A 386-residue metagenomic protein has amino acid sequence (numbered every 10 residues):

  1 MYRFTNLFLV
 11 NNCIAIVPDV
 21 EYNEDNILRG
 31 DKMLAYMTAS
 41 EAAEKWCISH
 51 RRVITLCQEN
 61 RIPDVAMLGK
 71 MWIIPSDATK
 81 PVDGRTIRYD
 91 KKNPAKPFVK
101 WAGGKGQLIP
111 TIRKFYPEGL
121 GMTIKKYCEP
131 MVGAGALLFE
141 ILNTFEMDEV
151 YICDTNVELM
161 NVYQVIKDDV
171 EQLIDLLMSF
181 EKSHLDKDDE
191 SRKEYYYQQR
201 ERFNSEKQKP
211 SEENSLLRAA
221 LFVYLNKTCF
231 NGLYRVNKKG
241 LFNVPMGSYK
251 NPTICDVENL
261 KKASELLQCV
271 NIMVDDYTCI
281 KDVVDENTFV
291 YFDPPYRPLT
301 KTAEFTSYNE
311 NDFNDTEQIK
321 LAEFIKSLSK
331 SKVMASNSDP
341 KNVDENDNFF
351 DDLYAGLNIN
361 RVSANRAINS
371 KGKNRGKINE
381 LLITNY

Functional and structural regions predicted by a protein language model:
N26-R52: Polyanion-binding surface elements
I62-R88: Short helix-start
Y89-K126, A136: S-adenosyl-L-methionine
I112, Y127-I141, I152-N156, Y163 (+5 more regions): Conserved proline-anchored active-site loop of SAM-dependent methyltransferases that bridges a beta-strand
T144-Q268, T306: Class I S-adenosyl-L-methionine-dependent methyltransferase module
R297-K330: SAM-dependent methyltransferase catalytic-core segment centered on the flexible catalytic loop and adjoining short
Q318-N365: Conserved Class I SAM-dependent methyltransferase catalytic core
A355-Y386: Class I S-adenosyl-L-methionine
